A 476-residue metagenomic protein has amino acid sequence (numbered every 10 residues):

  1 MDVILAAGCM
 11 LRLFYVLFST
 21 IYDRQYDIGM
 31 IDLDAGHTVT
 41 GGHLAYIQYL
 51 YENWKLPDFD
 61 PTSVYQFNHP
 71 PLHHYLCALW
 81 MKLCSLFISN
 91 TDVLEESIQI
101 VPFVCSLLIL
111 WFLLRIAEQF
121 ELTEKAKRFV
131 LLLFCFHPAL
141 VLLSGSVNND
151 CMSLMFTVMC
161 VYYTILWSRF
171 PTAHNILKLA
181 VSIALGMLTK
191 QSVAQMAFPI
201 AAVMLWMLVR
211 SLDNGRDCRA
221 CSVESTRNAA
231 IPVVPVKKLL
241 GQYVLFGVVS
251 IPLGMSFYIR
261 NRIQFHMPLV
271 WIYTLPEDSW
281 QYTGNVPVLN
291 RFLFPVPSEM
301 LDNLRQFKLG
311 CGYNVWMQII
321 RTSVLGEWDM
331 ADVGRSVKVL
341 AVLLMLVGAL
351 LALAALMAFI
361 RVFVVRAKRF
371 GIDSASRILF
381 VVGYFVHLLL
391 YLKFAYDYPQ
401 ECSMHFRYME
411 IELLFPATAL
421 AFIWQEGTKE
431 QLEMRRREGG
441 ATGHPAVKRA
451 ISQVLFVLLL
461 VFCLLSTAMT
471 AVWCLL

Functional and structural regions predicted by a protein language model:
V3-G8, V181-S182, C221-Y258, E277-Q281 (+1 more regions): Hydrophobic alpha-helical membrane-interfacial segments at the cytosolic entry of transmembrane helices
L17-N68, L72, K82-S85, G284-V286: Extracytosolic helix-loop segments that constitute the early lumenal/periplasmic catalytic or substrate-binding loops
F67, P71, Y75, L86-L108: Loop-to-helix entry region of an early transmembrane alpha helix in multi-pass inner-membrane enzymes
E96-E121, M159: Transmembrane-helix motifs of polytopic, lipid-linked glycan transferases
E118-E121, C160-K178, G186, L208-N214 (+1 more regions): Membrane-interface transmembrane helices that cradle and orient dolichyl/undecaprenyl
V130-C135, I183, M187: Short helix- or helix-capping micro-motifs that position conserved polar/aromatic residues at function-defining sites
A139-M152: Short acidic/glycine- and proline-prone juxtamembrane loop motifs at membrane-interface regions of multi-pass membrane
W206, R210, K238-A354: Membrane-lumen/periplasm interface segments of specific transmembrane helices in polyprenyl phosphate-linked
